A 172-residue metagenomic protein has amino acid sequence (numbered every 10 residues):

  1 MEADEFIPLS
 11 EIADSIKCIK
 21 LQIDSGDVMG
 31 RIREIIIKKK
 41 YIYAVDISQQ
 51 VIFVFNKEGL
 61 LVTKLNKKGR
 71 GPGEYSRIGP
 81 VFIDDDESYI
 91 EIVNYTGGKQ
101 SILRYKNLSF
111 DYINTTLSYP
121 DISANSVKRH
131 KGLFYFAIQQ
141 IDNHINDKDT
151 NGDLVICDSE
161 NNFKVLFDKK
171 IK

Functional and structural regions predicted by a protein language model:
M1-C18: Blade/loop signatures of beta-propeller domains
L9-S10, A44-N66: Beta-propeller domains
I16-K20, L61-G69, Y112-Y119, F163-I171: Beta-propeller fold detector
Q22-D27, R31, L60-T96, S118-P120: Blade-loop segments of beta-propeller domains
I37-K39, I83-D86, R129-K131: Residue-level detector of Asp-centered blade-edge/turn motifs that repeat once per structural unit in beta-propeller
A44-S48, I92-T96, F136-Q139: Conserved beta-strand positions in repeat-built beta-propeller and related beta-rich domains
I47-S48, Y95-K99, H144-N151: Short, solvent-exposed loop/turn segments at conserved positions within beta-propeller repeat blades
S101-L108, D149-N161: Beta-propeller blade signature
